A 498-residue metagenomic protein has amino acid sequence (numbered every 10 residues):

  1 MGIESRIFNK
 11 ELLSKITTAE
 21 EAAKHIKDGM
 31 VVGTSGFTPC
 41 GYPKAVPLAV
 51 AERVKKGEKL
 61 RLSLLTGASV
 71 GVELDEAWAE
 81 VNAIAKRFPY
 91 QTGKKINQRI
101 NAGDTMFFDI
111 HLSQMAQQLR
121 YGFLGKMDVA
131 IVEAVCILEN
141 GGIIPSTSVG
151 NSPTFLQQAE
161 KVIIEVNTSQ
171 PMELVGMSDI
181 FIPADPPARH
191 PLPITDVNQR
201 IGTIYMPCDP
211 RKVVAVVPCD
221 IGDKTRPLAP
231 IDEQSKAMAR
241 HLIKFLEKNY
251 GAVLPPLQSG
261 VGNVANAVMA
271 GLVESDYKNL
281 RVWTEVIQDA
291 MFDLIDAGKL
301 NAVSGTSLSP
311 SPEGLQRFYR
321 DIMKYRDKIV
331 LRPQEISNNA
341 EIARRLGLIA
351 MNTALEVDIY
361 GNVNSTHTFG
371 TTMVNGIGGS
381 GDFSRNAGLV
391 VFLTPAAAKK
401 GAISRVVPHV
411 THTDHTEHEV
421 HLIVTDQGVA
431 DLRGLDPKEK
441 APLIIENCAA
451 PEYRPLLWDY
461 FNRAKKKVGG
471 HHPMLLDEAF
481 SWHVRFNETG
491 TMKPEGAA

Functional and structural regions predicted by a protein language model:
M1-A498: Conserved alpha/beta enzyme-core scaffold
